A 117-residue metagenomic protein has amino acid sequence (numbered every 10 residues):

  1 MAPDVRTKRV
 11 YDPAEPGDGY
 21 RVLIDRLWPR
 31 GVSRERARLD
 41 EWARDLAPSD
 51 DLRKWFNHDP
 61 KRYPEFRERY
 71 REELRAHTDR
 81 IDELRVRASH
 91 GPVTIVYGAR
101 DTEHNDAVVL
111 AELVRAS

Functional and structural regions predicted by a protein language model:
M1-S117: Residues lining hydrophobic/aromatic ligand-binding pockets adjacent to catalytic sites
